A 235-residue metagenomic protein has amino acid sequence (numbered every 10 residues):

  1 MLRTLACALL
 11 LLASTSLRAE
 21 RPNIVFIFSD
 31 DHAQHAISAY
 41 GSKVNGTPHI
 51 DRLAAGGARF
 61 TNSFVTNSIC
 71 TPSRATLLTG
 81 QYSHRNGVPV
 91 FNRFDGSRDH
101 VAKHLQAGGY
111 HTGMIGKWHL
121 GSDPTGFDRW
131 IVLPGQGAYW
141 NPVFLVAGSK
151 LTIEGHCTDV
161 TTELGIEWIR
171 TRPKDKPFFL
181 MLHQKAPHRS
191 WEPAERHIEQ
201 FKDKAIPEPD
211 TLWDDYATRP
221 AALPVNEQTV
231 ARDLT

Functional and structural regions predicted by a protein language model:
M1-L2, L11: Short, low-complexity, intrinsically disordered N-terminal peptides in bacterial proteins
L2, L17-T235: Formylglycine-dependent sulfatase
C7-R18: Hydrophobic h-region of N-terminal signal peptides that target proteins for export in Gram-negative bacteria
